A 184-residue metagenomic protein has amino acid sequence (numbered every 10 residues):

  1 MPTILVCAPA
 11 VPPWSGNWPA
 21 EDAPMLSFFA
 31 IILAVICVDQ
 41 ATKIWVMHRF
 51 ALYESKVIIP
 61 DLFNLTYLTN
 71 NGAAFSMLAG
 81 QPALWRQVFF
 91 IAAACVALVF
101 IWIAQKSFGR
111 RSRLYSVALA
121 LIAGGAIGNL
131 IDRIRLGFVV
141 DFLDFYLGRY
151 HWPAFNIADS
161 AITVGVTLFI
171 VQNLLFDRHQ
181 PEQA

Functional and structural regions predicted by a protein language model:
P2-A184: Alpha-helical transmembrane bundles and membrane-interface segments of multipass inner-membrane proteins
